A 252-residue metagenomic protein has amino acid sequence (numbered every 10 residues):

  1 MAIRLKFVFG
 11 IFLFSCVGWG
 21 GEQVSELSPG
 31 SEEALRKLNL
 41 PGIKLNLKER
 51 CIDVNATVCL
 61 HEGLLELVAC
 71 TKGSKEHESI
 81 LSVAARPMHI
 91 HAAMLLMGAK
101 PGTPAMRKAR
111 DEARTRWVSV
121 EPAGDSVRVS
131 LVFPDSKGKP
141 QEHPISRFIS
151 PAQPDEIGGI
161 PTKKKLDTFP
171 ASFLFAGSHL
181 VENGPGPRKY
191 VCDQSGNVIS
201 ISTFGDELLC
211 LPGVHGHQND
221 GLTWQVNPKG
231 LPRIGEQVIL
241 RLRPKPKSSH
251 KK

Functional and structural regions predicted by a protein language model:
M1-I3: N-terminal secretory signal peptides that target proteins for export/translocation
K6-C16: Bacterial N-terminal signal peptides
G18-E22: Boundary at the C-terminal end of the N-terminal hydrophobic targeting segment
S25-K252: Long, low-hydrophobicity ectodomains and other hydrophilic envelope-associated domains
